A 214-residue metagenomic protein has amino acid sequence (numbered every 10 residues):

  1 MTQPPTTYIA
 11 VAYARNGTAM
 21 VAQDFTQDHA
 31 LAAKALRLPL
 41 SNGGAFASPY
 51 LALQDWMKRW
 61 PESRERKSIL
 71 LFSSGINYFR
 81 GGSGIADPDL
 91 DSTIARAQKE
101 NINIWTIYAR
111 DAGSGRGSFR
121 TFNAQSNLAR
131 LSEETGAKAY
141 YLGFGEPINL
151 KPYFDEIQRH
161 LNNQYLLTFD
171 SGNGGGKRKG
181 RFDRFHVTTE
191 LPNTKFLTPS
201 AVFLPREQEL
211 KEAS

Functional and structural regions predicted by a protein language model:
M1-S214: Scaffold/interface architecture of coatomer-like assemblies
